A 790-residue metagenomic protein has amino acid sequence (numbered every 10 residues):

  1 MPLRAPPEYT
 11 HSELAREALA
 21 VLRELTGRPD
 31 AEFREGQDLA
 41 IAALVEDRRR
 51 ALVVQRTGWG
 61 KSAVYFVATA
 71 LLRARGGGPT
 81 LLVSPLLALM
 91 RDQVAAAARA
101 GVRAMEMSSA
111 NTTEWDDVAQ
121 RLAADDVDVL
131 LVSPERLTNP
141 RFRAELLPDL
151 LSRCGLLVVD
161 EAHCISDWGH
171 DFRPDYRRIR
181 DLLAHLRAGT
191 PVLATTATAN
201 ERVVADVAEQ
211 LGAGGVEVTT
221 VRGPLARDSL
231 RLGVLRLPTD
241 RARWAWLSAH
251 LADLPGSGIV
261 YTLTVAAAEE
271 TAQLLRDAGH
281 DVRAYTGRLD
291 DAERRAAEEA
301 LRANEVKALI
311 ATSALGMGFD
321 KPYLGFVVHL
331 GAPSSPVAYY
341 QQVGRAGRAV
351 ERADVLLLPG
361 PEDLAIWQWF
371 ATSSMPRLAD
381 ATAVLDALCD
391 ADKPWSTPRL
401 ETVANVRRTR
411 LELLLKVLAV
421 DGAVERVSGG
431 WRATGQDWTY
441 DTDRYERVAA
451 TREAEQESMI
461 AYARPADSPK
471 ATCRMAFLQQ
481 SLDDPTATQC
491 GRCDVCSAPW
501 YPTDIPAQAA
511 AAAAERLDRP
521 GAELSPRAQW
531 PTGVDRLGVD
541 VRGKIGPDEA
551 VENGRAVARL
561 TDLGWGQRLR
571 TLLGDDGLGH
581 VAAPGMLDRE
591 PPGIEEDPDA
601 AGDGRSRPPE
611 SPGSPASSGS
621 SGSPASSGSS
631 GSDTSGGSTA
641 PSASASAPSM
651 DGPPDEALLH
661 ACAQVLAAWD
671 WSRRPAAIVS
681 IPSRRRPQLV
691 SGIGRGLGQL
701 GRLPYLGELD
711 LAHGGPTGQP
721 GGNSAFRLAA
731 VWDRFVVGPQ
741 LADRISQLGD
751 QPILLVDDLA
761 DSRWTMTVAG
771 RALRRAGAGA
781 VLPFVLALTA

Functional and structural regions predicted by a protein language model:
E8, S12-R16, A20-L25, A31 (+5 more regions): Helicase motor core with emphasis on the C-terminal RecA-like subdomain
A31-R34, F172, A197, Y261 (+14 more regions): Conserved phosphate/pyrophosphate-binding and hydrolysis machinery centered on Walker-type P-loop NTPases, extending
Q120, I179, E552, A556-G613 (+3 more regions): Conserved PRPP/pyrophosphate-binding segment of the phosphoribosyltransferase/PRPP-pathway fold
S133, Y261-T262, A311, A677-I681 (+1 more regions): Acidic beta-strand-to-loop metal/phosphate-binding motif
W168-R173, D504, Q719-P720: Short, solvent-exposed loop/turn segments at secondary-structure boundaries
V306, Y323, V328, A332-Q341 (+1 more regions): C-terminal accessory region of SF2 helicases/translocases
N405, A760-R763: Central "turn" residue of the DNA-binding helix-turn-helix
E610-T634: Intrinsically disordered, low-complexity tandem-repeat regions
